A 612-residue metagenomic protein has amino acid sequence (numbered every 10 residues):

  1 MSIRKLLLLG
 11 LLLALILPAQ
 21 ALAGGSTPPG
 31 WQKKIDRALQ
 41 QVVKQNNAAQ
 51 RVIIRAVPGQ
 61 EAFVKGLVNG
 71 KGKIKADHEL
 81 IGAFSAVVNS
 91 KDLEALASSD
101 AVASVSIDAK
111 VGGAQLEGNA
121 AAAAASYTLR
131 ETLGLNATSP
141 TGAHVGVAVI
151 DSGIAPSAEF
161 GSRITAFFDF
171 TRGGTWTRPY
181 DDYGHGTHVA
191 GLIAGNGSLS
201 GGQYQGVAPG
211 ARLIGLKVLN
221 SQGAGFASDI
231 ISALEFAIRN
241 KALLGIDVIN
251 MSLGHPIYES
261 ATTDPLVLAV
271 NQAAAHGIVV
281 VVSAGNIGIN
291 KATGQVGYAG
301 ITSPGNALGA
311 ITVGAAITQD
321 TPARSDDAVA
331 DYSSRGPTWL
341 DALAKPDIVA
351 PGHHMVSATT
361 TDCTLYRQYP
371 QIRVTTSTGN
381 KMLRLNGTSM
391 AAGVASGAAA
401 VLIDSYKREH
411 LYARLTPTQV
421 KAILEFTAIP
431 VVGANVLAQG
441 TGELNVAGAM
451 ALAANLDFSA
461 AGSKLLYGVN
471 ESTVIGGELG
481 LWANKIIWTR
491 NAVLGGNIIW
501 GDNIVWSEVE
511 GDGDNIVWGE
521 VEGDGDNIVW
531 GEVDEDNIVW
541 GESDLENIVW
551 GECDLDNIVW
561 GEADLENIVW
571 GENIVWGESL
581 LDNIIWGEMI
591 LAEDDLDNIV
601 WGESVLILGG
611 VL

Functional and structural regions predicted by a protein language model:
S2-T138, V145-V147, K464-S472, G477 (+11 more regions): Autoinhibitory N-terminal propeptides
S26, G134-F168, G174-S228, A242-V248 (+8 more regions): Subtilisin-like serine protease catalytic core
K33, R37, A62, G66 (+13 more regions): Solvent-exposed, polar/charged alpha-helical surfaces in well-ordered, non-transmembrane soluble domains, broadly
K33-Q41, I246-S252, A350, T378-M382 (+4 more regions): C-terminal subdomain of the subtilisin-like protease fold in secreted/lumenal serine endopeptidases
R37-Q45, R55-V57, G66-K71, A95-S99 (+13 more regions): Structured segments of extracytoplasmic/periplasmic soluble domains in secreted or envelope-associated proteins
A49-R55, I81-A83, L135-A137, T175-Y180 (+6 more regions): Second-shell loop/turn segments in exported
Q60-E61, K91, N196-S200, V218-G309 (+15 more regions): Substrate-binding/access-modulating region of protease and related hydrolase catalytic domains
G118-G134, G174-P179, A323, D327-D331 (+4 more regions): Surface-exposed acidic, glycine/proline-enriched linker/cap segments that occur as 15-30-residue helix-coil
